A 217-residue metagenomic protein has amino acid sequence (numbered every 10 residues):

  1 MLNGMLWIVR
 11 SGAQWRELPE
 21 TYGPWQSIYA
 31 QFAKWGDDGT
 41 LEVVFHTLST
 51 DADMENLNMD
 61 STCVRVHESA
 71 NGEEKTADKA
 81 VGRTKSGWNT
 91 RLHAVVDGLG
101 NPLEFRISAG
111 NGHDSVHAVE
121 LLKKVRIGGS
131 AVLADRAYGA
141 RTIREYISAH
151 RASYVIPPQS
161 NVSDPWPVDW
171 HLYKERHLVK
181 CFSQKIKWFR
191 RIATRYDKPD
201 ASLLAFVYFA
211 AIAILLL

Functional and structural regions predicted by a protein language model:
M1-L217: Short alpha-helical elements
